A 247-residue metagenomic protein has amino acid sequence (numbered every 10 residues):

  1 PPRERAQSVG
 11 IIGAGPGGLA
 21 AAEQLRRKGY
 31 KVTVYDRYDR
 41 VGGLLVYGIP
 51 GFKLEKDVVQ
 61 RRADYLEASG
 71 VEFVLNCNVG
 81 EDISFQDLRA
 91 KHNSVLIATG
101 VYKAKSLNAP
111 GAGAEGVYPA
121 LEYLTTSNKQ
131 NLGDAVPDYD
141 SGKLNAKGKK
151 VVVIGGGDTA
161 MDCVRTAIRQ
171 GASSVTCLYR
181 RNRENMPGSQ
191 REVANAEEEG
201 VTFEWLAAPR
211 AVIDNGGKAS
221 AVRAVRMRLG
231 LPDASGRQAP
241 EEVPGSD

Functional and structural regions predicted by a protein language model:
P1-E4, D39, P110-L124: Non-heme iron-sulfur electron-transfer modules
P1-I12, G17, V46-Y47, L75-I83 (+1 more regions): Ferredoxin-like iron-sulfur electron-transfer modules
P1-V9, N128-K149: A short, basic/flexible loop-to-alpha-helix module at the beginning of a structural domain
S8-T33, T159-I168: N-terminal Rossmann-like FAD-binding beta1-loop-alpha1 element of flavoenzymes
G17, R40, Y102, T159 (+1 more regions): Conserved Rossmann-like nucleotide-cofactor binding loop
Y30-V46, V175-E184: Glycine-rich FAD pyrophosphate-binding loop
D57-K105, E122, N128-S141, R169-D247: A Rossmann-like FAD-binding core segment of flavoenzymes
V136-I154, D158-V175: Predominantly flavin-linked oxidoreductase catalytic cores and closely associated redox partners
